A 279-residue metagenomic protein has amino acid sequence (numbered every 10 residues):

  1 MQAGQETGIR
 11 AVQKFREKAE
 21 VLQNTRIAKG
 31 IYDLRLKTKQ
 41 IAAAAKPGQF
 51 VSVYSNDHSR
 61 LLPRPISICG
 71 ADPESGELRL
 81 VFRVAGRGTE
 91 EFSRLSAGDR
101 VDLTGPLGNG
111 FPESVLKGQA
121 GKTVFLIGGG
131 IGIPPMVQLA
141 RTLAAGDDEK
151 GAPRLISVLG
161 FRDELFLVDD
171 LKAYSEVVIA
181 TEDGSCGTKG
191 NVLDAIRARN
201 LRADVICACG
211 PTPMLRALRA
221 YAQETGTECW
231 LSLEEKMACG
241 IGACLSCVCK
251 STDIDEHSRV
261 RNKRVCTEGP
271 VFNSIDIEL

Functional and structural regions predicted by a protein language model:
G4-D99: Ferredoxin-reductase
F15, N262-L279: Short, basic/aromatic-enriched C-terminal tail that caps enzymatic domains
E74-G76, E149-G151, I254-V260: Short, solvent-exposed loop/turn segments that connect beta-strands within catalytic domains and beta-strand-rich
R87-K236: FNR/FR-type flavoprotein reductase catalytic core
P135, T212, E235-P270: Local cysteine-cluster metal-coordination motifs and their immediate loop/turn environment, predominantly Fe-S cluster
